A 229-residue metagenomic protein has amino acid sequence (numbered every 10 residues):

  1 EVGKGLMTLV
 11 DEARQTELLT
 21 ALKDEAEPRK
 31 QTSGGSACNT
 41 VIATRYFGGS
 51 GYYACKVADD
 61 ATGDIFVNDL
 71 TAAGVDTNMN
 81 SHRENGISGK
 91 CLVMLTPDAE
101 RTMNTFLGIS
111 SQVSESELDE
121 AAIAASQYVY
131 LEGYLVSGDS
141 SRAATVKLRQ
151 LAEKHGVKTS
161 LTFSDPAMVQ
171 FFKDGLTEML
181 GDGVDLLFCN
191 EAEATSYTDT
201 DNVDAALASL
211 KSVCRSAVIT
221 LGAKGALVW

Functional and structural regions predicted by a protein language model:
E1-M7, R29-T32, D64-H82, G86 (+1 more regions): Ribokinase/PfkB-type carbohydrate-kinase core domain
E1-Y52, D64-I65: Glycine-rich phosphate/adenosyl-contacting loop at the front of the ribokinase-like
T40-T44, Y53, L70, L92 (+1 more regions): Hydrophobic/aromatic pocket-lining and membrane-interface residues
Y53-A54, T159: Short beta-strand segments at enzyme active-site cores
K56-A58: Alpha-helical transmembrane segments within multi-pass membrane transporters and channels
